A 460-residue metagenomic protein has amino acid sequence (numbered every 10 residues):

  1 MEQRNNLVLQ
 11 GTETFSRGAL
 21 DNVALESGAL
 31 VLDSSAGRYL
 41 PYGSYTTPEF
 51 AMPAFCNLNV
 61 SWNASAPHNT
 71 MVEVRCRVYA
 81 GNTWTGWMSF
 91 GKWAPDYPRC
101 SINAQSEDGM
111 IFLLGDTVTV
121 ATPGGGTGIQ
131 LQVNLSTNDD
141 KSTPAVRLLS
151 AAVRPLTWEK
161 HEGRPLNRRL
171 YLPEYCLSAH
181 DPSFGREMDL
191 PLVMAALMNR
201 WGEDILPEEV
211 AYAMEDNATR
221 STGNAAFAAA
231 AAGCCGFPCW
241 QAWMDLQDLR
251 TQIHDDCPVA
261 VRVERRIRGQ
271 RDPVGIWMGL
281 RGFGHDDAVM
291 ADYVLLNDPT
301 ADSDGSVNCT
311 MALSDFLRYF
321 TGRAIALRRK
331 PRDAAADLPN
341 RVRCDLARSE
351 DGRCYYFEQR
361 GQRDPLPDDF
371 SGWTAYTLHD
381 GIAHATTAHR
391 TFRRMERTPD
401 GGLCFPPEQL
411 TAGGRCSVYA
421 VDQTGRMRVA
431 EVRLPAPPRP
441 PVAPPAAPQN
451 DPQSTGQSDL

Functional and structural regions predicted by a protein language model:
M1-P155: Non-cytosolic beta-sandwich-type ligand-binding/adhesion modules
N5-A19, A24, A29, F50-P53 (+4 more regions): Noncatalytic regulatory segments and standalone regulatory/sensor domains
R38, D204, E209-A334: Conserved active-site-adjacent core of cysteine acyl-enzyme catalytic domains
S106-D116, R393-F405: Aromatic sugar-binding surface patches on proteins that engage polysaccharides or sugar-phosphate polymers
A121-G126, P407-G414: Surface-exposed, short loops/turns at beta-strand junctions within beta-sandwich domains
G126-G128, N134-R220, R393-M395: Active-site-adjacent structural segments surrounding the nucleophilic cysteine of cysteine proteases and isopeptidases
A420-D422: Conserved structural position at the C-terminal beta-strand of extracellular beta-sandwich adhesion modules
M427-A436: Edge beta-strands of extracellular beta-sandwich domains
